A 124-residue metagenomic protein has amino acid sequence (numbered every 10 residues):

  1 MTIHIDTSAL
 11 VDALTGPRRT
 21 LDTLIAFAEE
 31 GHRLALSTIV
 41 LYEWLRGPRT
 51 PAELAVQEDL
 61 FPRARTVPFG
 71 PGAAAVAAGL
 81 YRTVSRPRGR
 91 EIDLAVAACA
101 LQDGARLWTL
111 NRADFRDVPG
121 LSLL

Functional and structural regions predicted by a protein language model:
M1-L36, R46-D59: Short, well-structured N-terminal submotif of metal-dependent ribonuclease cores
A9-L10, V40, A73, A95-V96 (+1 more regions): Alpha-helix capping/helix-boundary segments
V11, Y42-L45, R116, L124: Nucleotide phosphate-binding site architecture
P51, L110-A113: Short, polar loop motifs at secondary-structure junctions
A64-L110: Active-site neighborhoods of divalent-metal-dependent phosphate/nucleic-acid chemistry enzymes
